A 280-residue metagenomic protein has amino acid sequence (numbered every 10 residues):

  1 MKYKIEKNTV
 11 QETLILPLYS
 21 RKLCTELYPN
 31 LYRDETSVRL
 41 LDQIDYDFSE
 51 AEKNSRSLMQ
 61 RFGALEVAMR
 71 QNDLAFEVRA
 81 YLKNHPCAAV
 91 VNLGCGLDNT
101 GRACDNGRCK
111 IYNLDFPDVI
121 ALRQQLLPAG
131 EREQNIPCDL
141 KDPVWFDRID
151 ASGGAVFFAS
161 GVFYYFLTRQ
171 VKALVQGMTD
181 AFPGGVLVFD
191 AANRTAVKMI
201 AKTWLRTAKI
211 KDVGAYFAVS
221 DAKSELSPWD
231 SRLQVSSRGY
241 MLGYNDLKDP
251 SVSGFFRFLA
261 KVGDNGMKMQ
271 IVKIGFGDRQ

Functional and structural regions predicted by a protein language model:
M1-V91, C95-C138, A151-S152: Rossmann-like AdoMet
P143-S152: Short amphipathic alpha-helix with an adjacent loop that forms part of the alpha/beta core around
F157-F158: A conserved beta-strand element that flanks and buttresses the S-adenosyl-L-methionine
Y165-M178: A short, conserved alpha-helix within the catalytic core of class I
M178-R194: Conserved beta-strand signature within the Rossmann-like core of class I S-adenosyl-L-methionine
K198-V213: Short, glycine-/aromatic-enriched active-site segment of Class I SAM-dependent methyltransferases
V213-Y240: Short alpha-helix
R232-F258: Conserved catalytic loop of SAM-dependent methyltransferase domains
